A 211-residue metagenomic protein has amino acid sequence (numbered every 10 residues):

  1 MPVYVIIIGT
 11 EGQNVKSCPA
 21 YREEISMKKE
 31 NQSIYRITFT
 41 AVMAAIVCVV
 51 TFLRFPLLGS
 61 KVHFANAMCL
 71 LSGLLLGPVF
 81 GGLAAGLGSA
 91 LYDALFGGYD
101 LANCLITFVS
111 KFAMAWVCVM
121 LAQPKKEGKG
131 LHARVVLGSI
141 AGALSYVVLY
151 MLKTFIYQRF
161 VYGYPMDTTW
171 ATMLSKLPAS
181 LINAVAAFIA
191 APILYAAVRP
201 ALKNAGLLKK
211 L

Functional and structural regions predicted by a protein language model:
Y4-L211: Loop-helix junctions at membrane interfaces
